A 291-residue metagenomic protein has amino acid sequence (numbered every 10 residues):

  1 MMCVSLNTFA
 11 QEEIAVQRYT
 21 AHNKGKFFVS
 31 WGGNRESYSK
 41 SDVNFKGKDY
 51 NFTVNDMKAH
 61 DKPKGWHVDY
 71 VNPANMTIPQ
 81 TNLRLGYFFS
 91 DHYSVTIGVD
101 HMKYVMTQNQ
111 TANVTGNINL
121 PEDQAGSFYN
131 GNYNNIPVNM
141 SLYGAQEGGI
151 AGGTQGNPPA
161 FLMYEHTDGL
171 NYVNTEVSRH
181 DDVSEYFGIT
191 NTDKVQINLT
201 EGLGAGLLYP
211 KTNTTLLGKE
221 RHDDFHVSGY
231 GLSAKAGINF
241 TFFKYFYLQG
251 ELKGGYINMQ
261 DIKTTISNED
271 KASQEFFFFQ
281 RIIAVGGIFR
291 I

Functional and structural regions predicted by a protein language model:
A10-Y87, P210-T212, I282, G286-R290: Short glycine/proline- and aromatic-enriched beta-strand/turn motifs that initiate or cap beta-hairpins
A15-Q17, V68-V71, P158-E165, L216-F225 (+1 more regions): Extracellular loop and loop/strand-boundary signature of outer-membrane beta-barrel proteins
N23-F27, T77-T81, T167-V173, I197 (+2 more regions): Residues that define the transmembrane beta-barrel architecture of outer-membrane proteins
G25, R84-N213, F289: Gram-negative (and chloroplast) outer-membrane scaffold detector with strong preference for beta-barrel transmembrane
V29-W31, L85, I97, L199-A205 (+3 more regions): Membrane-embedded beta-strand positions of outer-membrane beta-barrel proteins
S41-G47, Q108-V114, T190, P210-E220 (+1 more regions): Outer-membrane beta-barrel translocator domains and adjoining extracellular loop/strand segments of Gram-negative
N44, G237, T241-I291: Predominantly the C-terminal beta-signal and adjacent terminal strand-loop region of outer-membrane beta-barrel
